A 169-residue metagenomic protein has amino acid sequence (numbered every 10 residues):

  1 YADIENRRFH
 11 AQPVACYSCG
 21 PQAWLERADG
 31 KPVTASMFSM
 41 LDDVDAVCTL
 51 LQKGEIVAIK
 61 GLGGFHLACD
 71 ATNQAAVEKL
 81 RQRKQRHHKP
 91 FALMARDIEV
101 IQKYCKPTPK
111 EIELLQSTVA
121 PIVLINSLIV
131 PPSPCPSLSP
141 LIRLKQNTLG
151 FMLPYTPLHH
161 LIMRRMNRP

Functional and structural regions predicted by a protein language model:
Y1-P169: Active-site-adjacent structural elements in enzyme catalytic cores
